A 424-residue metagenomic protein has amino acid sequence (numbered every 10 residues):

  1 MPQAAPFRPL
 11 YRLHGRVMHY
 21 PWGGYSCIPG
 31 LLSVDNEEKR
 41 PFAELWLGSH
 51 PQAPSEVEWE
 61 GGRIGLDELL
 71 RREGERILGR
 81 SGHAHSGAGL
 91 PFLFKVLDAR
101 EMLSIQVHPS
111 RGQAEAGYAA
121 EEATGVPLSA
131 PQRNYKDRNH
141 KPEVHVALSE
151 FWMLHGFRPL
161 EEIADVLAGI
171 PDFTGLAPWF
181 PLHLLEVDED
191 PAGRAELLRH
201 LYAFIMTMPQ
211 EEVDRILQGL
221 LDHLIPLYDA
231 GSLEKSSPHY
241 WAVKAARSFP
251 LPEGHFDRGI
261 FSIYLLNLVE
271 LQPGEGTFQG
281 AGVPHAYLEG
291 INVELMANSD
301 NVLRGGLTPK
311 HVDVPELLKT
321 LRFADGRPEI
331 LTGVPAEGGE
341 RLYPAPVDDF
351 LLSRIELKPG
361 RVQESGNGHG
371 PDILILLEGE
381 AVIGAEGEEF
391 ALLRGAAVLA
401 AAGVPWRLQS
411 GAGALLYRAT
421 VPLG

Functional and structural regions predicted by a protein language model:
M1-S232, P309-P328, L352-R354: Transition-metal
S55-E60, L66-L90, G156-F157, G254-Q272 (+2 more regions): A short beta-strand-loop-beta hairpin characteristic of the jelly-roll/cupin
E101, E380-G424: Generic C-terminus detector
L103, V144-F151, G290-P309, F350 (+1 more regions): A short hydrophobic beta-strand segment most commonly corresponding to one strand of the jelly-roll/cupin
T207-I263: Active-site cores enriched in adjacent His and Asp/Glu residues with nearby glycine-rich loops that coordinate divalent
L268-F278, V283-Y287, V293, A385-W406: Short acidic-glycine-tyrosine-enriched beta hairpin
I291-L342: C-terminal, non-catalytic macromolecule-binding modules
A336-G339, D348-G368: Conserved short histidine dyad/triad with adjacent acidic residue
